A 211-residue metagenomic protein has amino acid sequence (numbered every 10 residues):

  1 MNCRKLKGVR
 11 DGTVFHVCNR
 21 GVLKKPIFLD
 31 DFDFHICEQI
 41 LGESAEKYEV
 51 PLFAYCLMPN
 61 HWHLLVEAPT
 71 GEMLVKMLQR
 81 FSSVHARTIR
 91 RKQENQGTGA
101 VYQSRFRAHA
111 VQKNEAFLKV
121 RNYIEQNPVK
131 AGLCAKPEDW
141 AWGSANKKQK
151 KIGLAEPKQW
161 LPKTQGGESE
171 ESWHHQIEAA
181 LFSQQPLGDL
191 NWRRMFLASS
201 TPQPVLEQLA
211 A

Functional and structural regions predicted by a protein language model:
M1-A54, M58, E67-A211: Short Pro-Cys-Gly-centered "Cys-loop" motif that presents a nucleophilic cysteine in a tight turn
